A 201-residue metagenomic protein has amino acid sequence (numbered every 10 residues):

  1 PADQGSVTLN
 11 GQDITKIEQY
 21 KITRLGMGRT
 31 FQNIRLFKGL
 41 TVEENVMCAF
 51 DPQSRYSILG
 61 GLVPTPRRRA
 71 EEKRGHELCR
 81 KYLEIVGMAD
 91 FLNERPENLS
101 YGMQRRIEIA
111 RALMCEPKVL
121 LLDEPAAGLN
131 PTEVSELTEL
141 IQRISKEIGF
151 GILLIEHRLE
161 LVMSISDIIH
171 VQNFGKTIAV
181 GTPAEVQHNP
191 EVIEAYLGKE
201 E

Functional and structural regions predicted by a protein language model:
P1-E201: Glycine-rich phosphate-binding loops of nucleotide-dependent enzymes
